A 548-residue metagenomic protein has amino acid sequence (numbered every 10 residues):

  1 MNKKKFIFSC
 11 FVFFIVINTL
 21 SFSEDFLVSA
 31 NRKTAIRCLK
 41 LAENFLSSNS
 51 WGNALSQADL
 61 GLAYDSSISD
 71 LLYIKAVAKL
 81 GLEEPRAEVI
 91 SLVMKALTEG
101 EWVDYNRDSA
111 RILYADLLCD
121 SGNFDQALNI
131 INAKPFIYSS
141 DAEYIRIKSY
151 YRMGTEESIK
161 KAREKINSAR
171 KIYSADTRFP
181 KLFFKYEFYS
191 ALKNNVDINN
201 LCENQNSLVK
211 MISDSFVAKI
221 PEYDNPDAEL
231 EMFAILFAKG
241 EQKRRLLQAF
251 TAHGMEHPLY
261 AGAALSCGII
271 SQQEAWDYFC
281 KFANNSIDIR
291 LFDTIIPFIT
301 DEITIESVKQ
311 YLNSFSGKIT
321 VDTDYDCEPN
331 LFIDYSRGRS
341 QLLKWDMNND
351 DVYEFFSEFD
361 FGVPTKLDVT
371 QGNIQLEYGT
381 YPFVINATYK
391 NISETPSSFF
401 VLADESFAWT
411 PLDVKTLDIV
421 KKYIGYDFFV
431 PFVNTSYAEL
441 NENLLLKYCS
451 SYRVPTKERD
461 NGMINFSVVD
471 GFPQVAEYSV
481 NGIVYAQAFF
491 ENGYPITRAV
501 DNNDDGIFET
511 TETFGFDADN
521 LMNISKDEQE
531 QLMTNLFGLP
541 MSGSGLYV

Functional and structural regions predicted by a protein language model:
S21-I74: N-terminal leader/linker segments that initiate helical-solenoid repeat arrays
I36, D70, Y105, S109 (+3 more regions): Start-of-helix register in tetratricopeptide repeats
E43, V77, D116, K148-Y150 (+1 more regions): Residue-level recognition of tetratricopeptide repeat
S48, L82-E83, S121, M153-E156: Structural motif corresponding to the intra-repeat A-B loop/turn of tetratricopeptide repeats
A58, R86-E99, F124-F136, E157-Y173 (+3 more regions): Alpha-helical repeat scaffolds
S66, E101, Y105, Y138-S139 (+2 more regions): Short coil turns that delineate tetratricopeptide repeat
I74, S109, L113, I145-I147 (+1 more regions): Canonical tetratricopeptide repeat
G268, D322-N330, M347-E354, V363 (+13 more regions): Acidic, glycine-anchored loop motifs typical of Ca2+
